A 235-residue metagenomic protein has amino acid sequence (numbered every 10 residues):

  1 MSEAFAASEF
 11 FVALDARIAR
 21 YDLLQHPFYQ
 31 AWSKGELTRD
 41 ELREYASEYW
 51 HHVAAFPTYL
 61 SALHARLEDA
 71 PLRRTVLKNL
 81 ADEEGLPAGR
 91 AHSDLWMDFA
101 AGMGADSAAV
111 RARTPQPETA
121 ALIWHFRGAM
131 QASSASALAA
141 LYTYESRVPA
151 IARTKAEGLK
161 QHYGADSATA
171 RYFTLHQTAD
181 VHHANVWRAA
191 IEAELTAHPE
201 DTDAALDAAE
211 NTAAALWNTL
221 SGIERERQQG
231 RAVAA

Functional and structural regions predicted by a protein language model:
S2-A235: Non-heme di-metal
